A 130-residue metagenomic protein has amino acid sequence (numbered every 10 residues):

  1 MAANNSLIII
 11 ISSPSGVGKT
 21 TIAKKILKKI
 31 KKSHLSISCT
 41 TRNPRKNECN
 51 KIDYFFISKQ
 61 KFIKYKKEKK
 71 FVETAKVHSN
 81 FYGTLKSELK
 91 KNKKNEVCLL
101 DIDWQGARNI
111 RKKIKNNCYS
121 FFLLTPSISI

Functional and structural regions predicted by a protein language model:
N4-I9, E96: Pre-Walker A (Motif I) flank of P-loop NTPase domains
S12-P14: P-loop (Walker A) phosphate-binding loop of NTP-binding proteins
V17: ATP-binding Walker
T20: Walker A/P-loop
K28-S36: Post-Walker A helix-loop "phosphate-sensing" segment adjacent to the P-loop in P-loop NTPases
T40-C98, D103-G106: ATP-dependent small-molecule kinase phosphotransfer cores that center on conserved nucleotide phosphate-binding segments
V97-D103, I114-I130: Conserved phosphate-donor/acceptor-positioning beta-strand/loop module used by diverse small-molecule
